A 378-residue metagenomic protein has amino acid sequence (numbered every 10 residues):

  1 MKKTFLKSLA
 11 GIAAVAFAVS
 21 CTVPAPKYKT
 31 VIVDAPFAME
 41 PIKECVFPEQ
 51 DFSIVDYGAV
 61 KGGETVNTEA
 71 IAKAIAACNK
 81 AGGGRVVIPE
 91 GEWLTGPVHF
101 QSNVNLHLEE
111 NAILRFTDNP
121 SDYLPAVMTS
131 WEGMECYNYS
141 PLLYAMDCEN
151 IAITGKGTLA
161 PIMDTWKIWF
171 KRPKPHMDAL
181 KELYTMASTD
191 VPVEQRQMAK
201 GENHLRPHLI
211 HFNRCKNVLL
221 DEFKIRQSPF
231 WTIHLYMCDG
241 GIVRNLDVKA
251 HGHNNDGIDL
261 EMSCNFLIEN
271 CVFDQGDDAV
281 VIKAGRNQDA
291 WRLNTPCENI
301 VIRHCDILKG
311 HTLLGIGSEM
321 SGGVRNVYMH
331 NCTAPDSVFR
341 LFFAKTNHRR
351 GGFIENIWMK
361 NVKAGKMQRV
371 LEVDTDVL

Functional and structural regions predicted by a protein language model:
M1-K27: Bacterial Sec-dependent N-terminal signal peptides
C21-L378: Extracellular/periplasmic carbohydrate-active domains that bind, remodel, or depolymerize complex polysaccharides
